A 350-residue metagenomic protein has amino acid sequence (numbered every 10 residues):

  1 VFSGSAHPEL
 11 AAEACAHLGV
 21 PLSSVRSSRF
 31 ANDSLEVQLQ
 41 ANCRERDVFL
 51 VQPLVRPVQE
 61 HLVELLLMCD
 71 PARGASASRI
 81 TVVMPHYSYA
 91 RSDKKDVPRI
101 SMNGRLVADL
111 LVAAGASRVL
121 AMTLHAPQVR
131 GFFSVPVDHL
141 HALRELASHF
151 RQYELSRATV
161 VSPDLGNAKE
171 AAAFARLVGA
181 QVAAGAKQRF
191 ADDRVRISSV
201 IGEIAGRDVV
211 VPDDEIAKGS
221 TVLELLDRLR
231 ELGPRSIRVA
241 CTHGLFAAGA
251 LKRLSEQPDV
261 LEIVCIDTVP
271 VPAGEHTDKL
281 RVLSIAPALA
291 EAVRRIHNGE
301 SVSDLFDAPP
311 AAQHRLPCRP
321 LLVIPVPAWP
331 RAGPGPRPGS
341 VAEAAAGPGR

Functional and structural regions predicted by a protein language model:
V1-R350: PRPP-associated nucleotide enzymes
